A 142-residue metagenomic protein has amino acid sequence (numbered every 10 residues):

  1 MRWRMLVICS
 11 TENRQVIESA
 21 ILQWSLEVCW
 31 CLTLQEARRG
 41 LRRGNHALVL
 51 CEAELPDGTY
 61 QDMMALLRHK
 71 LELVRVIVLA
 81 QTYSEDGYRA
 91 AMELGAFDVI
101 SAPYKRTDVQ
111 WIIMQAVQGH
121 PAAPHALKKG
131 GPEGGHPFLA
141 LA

Functional and structural regions predicted by a protein language model:
T11-L32: Two-component/phosphorelay signaling modules centered on CheY-like receiver
W30-L48, P56: Acidic, metal-coordinating helix/loop segments flanking the phosphotransfer/catalytic sites of two-component signaling
Q61-L73: Short amphipathic alpha-helix used as the core "switch/output" element in two-component signaling
L73-E85: A short, hydrophobic beta-strand element within the central beta-sheet of small alpha/beta folds
D86, Y104-I113: C-terminal output helix
Q118-A142: CheY-like receiver
